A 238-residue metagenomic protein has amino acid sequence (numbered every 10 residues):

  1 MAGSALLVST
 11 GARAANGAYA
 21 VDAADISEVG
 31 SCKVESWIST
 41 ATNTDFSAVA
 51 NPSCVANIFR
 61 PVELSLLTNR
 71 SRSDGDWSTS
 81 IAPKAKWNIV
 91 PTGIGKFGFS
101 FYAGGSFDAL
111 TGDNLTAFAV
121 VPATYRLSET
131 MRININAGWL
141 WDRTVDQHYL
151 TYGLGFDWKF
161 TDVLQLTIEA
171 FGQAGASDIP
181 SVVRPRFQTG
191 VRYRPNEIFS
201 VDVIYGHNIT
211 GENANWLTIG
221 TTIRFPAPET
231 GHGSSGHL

Functional and structural regions predicted by a protein language model:
R13-L238: Transmembrane beta-barrel domains of Gram-negative outer membranes and organellar outer membranes
